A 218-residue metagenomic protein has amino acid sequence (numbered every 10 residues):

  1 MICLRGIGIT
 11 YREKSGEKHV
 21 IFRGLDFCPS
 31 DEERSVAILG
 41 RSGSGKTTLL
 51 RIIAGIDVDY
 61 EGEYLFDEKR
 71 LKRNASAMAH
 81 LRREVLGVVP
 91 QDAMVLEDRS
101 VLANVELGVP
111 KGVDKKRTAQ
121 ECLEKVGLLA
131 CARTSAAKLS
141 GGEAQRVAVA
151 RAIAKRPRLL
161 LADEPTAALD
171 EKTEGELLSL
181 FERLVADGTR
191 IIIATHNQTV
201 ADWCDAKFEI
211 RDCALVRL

Functional and structural regions predicted by a protein language model:
A54: Helix-to-loop junction immediately C-terminal to a conserved catalytic motif
G62-R73: Conserved ABC transporter NBD signature motif
L71-G87: ABC ATPase NBD coupling module
T134-A137, K155, D187: Conserved signature/switch motifs of ABC ATPase nucleotide-binding domains
S135-L139, E143-Q145: Conserved ABC ATPase signature
L160-D163: Catalytic Walker B motif of ABC-type/P-loop ATPase nucleotide-binding domains
E171-T173: Helix N-cap at the start of a conserved alpha-helix in ABC-type nucleotide-binding domains
